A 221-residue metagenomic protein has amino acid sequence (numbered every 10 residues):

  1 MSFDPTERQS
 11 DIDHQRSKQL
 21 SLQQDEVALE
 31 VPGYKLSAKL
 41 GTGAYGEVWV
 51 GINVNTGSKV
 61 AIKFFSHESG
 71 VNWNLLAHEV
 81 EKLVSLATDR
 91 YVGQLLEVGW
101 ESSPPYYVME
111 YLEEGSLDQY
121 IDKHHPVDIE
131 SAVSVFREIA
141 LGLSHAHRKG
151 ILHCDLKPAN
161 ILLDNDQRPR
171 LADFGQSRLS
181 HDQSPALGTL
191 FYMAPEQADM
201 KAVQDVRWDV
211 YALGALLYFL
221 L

Functional and structural regions predicted by a protein language model:
E47: Conserved N-lobe ATP-binding subsite of Hanks-type protein kinase domains, especially the beta3 VAIK lysine
S66-S85: AlphaC helix of the eukaryotic protein kinase fold
V98: Activation-segment/catalytic-loop signature of the eukaryotic protein kinase fold
S102-S116, Y120: Conserved short submotifs of the Hanks-type protein kinase catalytic core that shape the nucleotide-binding pocket
V135-F136: Activation segment signature within eukaryotic-like protein kinase domains
L141-I151: Protein kinase catalytic-loop region centered on the HRD/HxD motif
Q197-R207: Conserved end of the kinase activation segment
